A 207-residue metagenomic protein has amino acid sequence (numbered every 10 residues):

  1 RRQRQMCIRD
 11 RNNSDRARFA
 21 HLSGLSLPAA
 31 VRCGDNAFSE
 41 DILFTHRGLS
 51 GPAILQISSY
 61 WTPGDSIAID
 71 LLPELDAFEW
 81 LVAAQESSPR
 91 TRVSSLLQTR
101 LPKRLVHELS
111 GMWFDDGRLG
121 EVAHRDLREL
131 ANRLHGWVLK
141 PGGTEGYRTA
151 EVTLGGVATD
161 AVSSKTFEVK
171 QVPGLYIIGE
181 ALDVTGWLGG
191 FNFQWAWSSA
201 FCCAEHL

Functional and structural regions predicted by a protein language model:
R4-I8: Short, small-residue-biased leader/transition segments that mark boundaries at the very start of proteins
D10-R125: An anion/pyrophosphate-binding glycine-rich loop and adjacent beta-alpha core in soluble alpha-beta enzymes
V31, T91-T99, G142-G143, D160 (+2 more regions): Domain-scale detector for complete catalytic domains at protein termini or as standalone homologs
I42-R47, L175-I177, A200: Short hydrophobic core segments
S50-A53, V157-A158, A181, L188-N192: Gly/Ser/Thr-rich beta-alpha loop segments that engage phosphate groups in nucleotides
H107-T185: A glycine-rich dinucleotide-binding beta-alpha-beta segment and adjacent secondary-structure elements that constitute
D183-L207: A conserved FAD-binding loop/helix module that cradles the flavin
